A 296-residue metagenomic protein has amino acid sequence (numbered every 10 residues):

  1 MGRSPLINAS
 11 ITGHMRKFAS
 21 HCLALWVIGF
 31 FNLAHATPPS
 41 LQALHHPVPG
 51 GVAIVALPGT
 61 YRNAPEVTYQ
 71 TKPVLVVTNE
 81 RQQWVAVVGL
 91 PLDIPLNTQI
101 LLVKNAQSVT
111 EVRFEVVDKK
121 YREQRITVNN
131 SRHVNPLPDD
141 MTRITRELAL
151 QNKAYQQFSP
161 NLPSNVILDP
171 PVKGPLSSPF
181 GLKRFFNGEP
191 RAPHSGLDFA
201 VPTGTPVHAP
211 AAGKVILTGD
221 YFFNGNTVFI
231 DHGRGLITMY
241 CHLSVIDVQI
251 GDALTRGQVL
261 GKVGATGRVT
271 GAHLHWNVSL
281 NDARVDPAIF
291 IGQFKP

Functional and structural regions predicted by a protein language model:
N8-L23: Bacterial N-terminal signal peptides that target proteins for export
H21-N32: Bacterial N-terminal signal peptides
A36-R113, D118-K120: Cationic-aromatic interfacial patches
T71, L101, L176, F199 (+4 more regions): Terminal peptide-recognition signature
R113-N224: Surface-exposed, glycine-biased beta-strand/turn segments
P206-I216, V245-V263: Short, well-structured beta-strand-loop connectors
P210-S244, A272: Zn2+-dependent peptidoglycan hydrolase active-site motif and core
T227-D231, D252-P296: Conserved, short, structured surface segments that act as functional micro-motifs
